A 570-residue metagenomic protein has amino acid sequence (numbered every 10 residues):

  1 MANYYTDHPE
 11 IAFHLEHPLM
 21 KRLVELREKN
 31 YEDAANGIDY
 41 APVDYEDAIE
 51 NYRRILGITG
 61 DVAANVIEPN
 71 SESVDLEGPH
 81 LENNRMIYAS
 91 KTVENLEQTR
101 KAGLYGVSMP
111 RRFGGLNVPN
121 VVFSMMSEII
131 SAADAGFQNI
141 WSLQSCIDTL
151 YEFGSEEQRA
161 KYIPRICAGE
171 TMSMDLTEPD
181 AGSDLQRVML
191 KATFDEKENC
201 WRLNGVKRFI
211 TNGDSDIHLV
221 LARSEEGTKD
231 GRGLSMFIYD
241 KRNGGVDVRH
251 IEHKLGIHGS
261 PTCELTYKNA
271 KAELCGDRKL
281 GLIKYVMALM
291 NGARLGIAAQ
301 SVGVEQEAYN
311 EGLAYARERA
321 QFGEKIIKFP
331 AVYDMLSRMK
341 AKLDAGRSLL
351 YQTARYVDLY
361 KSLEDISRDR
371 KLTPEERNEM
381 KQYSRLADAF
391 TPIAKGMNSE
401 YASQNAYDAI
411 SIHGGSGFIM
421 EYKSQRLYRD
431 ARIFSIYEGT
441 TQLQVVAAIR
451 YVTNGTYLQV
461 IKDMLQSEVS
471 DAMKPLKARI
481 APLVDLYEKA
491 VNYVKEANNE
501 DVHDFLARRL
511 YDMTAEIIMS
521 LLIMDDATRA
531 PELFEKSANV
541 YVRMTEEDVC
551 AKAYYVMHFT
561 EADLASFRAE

Functional and structural regions predicted by a protein language model:
M1-E82, M86: Extended, charge-enriched "interface" segments that sit outside catalytic cores
A2, P9-E10, L19, I257 (+2 more regions): Alpha-helix capping/hinge segments and adjacent helical runs
N36-G37, R242-G245, R249, P261-A293 (+3 more regions): A glycine-rich, basic-preceded beta-loop-alpha segment at the flavin cofactor/substrate interface of flavin-utilizing
G60-D61, K91-P164, A168, T211-G213 (+3 more regions): Internal helix-loop-helix
C200, N204-V246: A short core secondary-structure module
E318-K342, Q352: Terminal amphipathic helices with adjacent charged low-complexity linkers/tails
D344-K395, V491-F505, T528: C-terminal helix-coil-helix/basic helical segment that borders enzyme active sites and/or dimer interfaces and provides
G455, S467-E570: C-terminal amphipathic alpha-helical interaction region
